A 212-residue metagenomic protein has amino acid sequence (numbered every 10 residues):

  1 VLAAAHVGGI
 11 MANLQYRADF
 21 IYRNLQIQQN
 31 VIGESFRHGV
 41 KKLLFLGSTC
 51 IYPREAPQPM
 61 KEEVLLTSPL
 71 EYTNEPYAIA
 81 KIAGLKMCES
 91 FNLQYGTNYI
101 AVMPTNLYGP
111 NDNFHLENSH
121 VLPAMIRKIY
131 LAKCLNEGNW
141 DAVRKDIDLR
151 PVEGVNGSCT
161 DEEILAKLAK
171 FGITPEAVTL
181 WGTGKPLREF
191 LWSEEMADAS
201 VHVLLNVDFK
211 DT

Functional and structural regions predicted by a protein language model:
V1-R23: NAD(P)H-binding glycine-rich loop region in Rossmannoid oxidoreductase-like domains and their noncatalytic homologs
L2, Q29-N74, I100, N113: Conserved Rossmann-fold NAD(P)-dependent oxidoreductase catalytic core, especially the SDR/UDP-sugar
H6-I10, S48-T49, E63, L85 (+4 more regions): Active-site pre-Tyr helix/loop in NAD(P)-dependent dehydrogenases
G8, F36, N92, K133 (+1 more regions): Protein kinase-like catalytic domain
Q15-N30, H38, E71, E75 (+1 more regions): Glycine-rich NAD(P)-binding loop of the Rossmann-fold in SDR/ketoreductase-type enzymes
Q26, N30-E34, M87, F190 (+2 more regions): Conserved mid-core alpha-helix of short-chain dehydrogenase/reductase
N30-G33, R54, Y72-T105, V121-D141: Active-site Tyr-X1-5-Lys
A56, I82, L107-P123, A132-L168 (+5 more regions): Glycine/proline-rich active-site loop of Rossmann-fold NAD(P)-dependent oxidoreductases
